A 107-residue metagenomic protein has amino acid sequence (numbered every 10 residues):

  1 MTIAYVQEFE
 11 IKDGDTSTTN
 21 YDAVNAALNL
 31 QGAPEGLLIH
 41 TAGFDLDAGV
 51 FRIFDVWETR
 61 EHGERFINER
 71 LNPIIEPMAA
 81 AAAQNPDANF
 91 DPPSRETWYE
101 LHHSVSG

Functional and structural regions predicted by a protein language model:
M1-P73, A83-G107: Short S/T/G/P-rich N-terminal loop/turn motif that feeds into the first structured element of a domain
E76: Short aromatic-acidic-glycine turn motif
